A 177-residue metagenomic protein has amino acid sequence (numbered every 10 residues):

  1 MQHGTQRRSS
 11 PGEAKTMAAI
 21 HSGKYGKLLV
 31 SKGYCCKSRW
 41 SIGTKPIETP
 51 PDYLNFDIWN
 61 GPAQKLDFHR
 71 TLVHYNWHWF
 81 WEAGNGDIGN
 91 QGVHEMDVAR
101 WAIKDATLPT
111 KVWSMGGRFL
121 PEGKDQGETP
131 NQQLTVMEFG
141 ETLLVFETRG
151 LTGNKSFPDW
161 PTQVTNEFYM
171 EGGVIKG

Functional and structural regions predicted by a protein language model:
M1-H3, K15-A18: Rossmann-fold NAD(P)-binding glycine/threonine-rich loop
M1-S9, G23: Beta-strand-loop-alpha-helix segment that lines the small-molecule cofactor/substrate pocket of alpha/beta enzymes
K15, K27, K32, C36-G86 (+1 more regions): Contiguous beta-strand/loop segments that form the cofactor/metal-binding neighborhood of enzyme cores
A19-S22, W101: A generic secondary-structure signal
